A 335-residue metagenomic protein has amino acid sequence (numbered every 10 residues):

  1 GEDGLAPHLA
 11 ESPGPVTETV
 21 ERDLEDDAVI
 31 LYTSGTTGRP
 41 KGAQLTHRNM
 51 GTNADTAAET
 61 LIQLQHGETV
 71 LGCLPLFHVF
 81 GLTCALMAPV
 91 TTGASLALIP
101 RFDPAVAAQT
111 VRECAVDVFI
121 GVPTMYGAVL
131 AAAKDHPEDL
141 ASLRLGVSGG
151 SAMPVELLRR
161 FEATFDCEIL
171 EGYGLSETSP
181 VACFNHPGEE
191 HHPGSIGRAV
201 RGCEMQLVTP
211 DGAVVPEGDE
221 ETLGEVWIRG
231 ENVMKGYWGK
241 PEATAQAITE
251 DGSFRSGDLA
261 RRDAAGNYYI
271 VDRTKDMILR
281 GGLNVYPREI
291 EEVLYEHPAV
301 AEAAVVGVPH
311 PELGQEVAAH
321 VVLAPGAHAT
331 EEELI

Functional and structural regions predicted by a protein language model:
G1-L24, A132-A133: ANL superfamily adenylate-forming
P13-Y32, R39, Q63-T69: Conserved pre-ATP/AMP-binding loop-to-beta segment of ANL
A28-T52: Conserved AMP-binding A3 loop
G51-T69, F77-V118, A128, A132-A133: Conserved AMP-binding/adenylation subdomain of ANL enzymes
V111, F119, G230, K235-G236 (+2 more regions): AMP-binding/adenylate-forming catalytic core of the ANL superfamily
V116-G121, L130-H191, E204, D211 (+1 more regions): Gly/Ser/Thr-rich phosphate-binding loop
Y173, Q206-W227, Q246-A247, A264-A265 (+1 more regions): Conserved beta-loop-beta connector loops within the AMP-binding
G218-M234, S253, L259-A260: AMP-binding/adenylate-forming core of the ANL superfamily
